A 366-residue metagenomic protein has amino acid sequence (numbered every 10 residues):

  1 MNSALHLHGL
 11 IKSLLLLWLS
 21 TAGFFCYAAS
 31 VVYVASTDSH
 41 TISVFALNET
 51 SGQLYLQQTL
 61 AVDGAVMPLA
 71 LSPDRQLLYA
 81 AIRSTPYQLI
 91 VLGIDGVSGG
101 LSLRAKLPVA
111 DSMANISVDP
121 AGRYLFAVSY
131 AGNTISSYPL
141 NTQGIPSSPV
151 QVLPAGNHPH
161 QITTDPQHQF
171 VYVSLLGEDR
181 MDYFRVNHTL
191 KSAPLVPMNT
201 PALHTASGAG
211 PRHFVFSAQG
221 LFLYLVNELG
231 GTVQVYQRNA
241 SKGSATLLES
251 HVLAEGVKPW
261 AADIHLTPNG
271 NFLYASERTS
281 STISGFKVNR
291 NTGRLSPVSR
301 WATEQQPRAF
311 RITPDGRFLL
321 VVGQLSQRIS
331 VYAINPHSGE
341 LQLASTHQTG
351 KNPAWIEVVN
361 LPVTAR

Functional and structural regions predicted by a protein language model:
A29-E49: An edge-strand/N-cap motif at the start of beta-rich repeat modules
T37, R83-S84, Y130, L176 (+6 more regions): Short loop/turn segments immediately following the C-termini of beta-strands
A46-G52, L92-G99, Y138-I145, R185-P194 (+3 more regions): Short loop/turn segments immediately following beta-strands, especially the blade-tip and inter-blade linker loops
Y55-A61, S102-L107, S148-L153, M198-H204 (+3 more regions): A short beta-strand motif characteristic of beta-propeller blades
D63-D74, L107-Y124, V152-H168, H204-F222 (+3 more regions): Beta-rich, blade/repeat-based domains predominating in secreted/periplasmic proteins but also intracellular
Y172-E228: Loop-centered beta-sheet repeat module
